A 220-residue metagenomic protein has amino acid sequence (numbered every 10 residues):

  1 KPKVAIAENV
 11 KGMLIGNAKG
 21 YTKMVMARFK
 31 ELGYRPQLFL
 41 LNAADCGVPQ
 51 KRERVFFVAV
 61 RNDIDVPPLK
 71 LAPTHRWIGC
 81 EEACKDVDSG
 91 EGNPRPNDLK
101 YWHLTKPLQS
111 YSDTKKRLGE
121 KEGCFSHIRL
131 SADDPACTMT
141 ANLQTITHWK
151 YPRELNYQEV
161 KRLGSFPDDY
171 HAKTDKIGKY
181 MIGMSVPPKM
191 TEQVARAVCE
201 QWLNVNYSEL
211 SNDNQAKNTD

Functional and structural regions predicted by a protein language model:
K1-R129: Class I S-adenosyl-L-methionine
P94-D220: C-terminal target-recognition/interaction regions appended to catalytic cores
